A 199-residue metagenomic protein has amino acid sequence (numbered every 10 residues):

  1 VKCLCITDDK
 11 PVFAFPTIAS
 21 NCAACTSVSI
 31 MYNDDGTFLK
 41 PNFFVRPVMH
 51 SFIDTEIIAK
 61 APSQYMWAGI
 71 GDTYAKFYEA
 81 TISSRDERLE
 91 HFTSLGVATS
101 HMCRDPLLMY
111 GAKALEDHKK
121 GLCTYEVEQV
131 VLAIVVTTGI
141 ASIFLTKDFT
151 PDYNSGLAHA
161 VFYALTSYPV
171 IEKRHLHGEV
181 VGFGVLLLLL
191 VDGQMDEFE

Functional and structural regions predicted by a protein language model:
V1, I18, V180: Gly/Ser/Thr-rich beta-alpha loop segments that engage phosphate groups in nucleotides
V1-C5, N154: Glycine/serine-rich anion-binding loops at beta->alpha junctions that coordinate negatively charged ligand groups
I6-S100: A glycine/threonine-rich phosphate-anchoring loop and its flanking beta-alpha core in nucleotide/phosphate-binding
E90-E199: Active-site segments that bind and position negatively charged phosphate/pyrophosphate groups
